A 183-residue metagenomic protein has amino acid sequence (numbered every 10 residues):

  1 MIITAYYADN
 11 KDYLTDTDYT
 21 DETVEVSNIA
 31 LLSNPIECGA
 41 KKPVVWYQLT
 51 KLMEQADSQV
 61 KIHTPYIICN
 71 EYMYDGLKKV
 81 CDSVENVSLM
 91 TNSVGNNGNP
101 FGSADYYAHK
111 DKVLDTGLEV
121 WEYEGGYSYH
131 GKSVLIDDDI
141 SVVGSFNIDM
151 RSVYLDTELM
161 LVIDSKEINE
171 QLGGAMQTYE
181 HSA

Functional and structural regions predicted by a protein language model:
M1-A183: Charged, low-complexity intrinsically disordered terminal segments
